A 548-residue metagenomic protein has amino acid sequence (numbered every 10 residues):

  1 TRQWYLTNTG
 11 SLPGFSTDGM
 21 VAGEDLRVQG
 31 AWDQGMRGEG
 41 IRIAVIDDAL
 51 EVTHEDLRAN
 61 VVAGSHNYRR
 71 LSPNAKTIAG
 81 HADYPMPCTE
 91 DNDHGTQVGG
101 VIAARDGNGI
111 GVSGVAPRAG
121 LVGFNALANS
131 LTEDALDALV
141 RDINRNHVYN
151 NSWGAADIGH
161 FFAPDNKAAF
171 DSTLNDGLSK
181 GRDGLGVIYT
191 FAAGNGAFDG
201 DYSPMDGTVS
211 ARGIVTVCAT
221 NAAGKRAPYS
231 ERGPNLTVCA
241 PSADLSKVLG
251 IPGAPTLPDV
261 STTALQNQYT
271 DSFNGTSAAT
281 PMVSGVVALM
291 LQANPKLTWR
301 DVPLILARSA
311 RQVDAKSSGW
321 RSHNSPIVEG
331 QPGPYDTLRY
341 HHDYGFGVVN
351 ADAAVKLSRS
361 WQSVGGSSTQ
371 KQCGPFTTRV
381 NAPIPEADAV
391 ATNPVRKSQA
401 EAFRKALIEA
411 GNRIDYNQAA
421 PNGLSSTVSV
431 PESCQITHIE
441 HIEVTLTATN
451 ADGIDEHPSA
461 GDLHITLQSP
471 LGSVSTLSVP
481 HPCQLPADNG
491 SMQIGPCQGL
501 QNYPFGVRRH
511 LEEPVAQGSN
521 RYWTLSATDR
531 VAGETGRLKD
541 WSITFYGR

Functional and structural regions predicted by a protein language model:
T1-A119, L127, T132-A168, D176 (+4 more regions): Active-site core segment of subtilase-fold serine proteases
A31, I46, V98, Y149 (+10 more regions): Residue-level detector of buried hydrophobic side-chain packing in well-ordered secondary-structure elements
A31, L57, V112, G177 (+4 more regions): Generic structural signal for small/hydrophobic residues in well-ordered secondary structure, especially within
V45-A49, V101-R105, A116-A119, F124-N129 (+10 more regions): Active-site-proximal beta-strand/loop segments in catalytic clefts of secreted hydrolases
D47, T208-Q292, K296: Extracellular S/T/G-rich loop segment that most often corresponds to the catalytic His/Ser-adjacent loop
D48-V52, D106-N108, L127-N129, G196 (+10 more regions): Acidic glycine-/aspartate-rich tracts in secreted/extracellular proteins
D142, N146-W153, G186-V187, G213-T216 (+2 more regions): C-terminal subdomain of the subtilisin-like protease fold in secreted/lumenal serine endopeptidases
W361-R548: Loop and turn regions of beta-sandwich accessory domains that flank beta-strands and are enriched in small/polar
